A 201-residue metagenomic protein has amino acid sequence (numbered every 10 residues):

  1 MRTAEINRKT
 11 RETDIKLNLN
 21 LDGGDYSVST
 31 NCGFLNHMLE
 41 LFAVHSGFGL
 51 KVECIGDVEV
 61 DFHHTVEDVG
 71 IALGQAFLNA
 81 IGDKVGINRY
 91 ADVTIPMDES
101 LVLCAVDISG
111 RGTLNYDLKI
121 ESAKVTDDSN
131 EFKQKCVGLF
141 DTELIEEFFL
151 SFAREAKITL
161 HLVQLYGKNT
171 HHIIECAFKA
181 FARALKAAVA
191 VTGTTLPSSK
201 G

Functional and structural regions predicted by a protein language model:
M1-G201: N-terminal intrinsically disordered, cationic/polar leader segments that include organellar targeting peptides
